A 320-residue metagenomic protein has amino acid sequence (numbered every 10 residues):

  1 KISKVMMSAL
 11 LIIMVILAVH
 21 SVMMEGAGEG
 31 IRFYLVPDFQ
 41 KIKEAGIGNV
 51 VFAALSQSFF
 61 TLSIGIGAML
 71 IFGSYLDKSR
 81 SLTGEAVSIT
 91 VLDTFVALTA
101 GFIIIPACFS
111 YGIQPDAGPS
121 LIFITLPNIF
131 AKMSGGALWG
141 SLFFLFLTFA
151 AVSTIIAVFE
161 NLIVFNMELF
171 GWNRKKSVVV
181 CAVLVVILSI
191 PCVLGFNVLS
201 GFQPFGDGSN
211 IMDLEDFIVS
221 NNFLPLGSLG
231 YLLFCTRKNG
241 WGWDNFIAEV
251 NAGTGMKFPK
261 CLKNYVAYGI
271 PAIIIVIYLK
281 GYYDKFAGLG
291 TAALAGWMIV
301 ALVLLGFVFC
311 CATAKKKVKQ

Functional and structural regions predicted by a protein language model:
K1, E25-F52, A117-F123, N197-D216 (+3 more regions): Inter-helical loop and helix-membrane interface segments of multi-pass membrane transporters/permeases
K1-L10, F52-A53, F60, S220-P225 (+2 more regions): Helical membrane-embedded segments and adjacent short helical loop/helix-boundary regions of multi-pass membrane
K1-V5, G84, P115-T125, L138-F149 (+4 more regions): Transmembrane helix-loop boundary segments of multi-pass membrane transporters
S3-V152, I156, F170, K176-V180 (+1 more regions): Membrane-embedded translocation segments of transport machinery
L11-P37, P106-S110, P191-N197, P225-F246 (+2 more regions): Hydrophobic alpha-helical segments and their helix-loop junctions in multi-pass secondary transporters
T94-A97, L184-C192, V276-L279: Aromatic-anchored segments of alpha-helical transmembrane domains
F170-A182, I218-Y278, G290-L294, K319-Q320: C-terminal membrane-solvent junction of multi-pass transporters and transport-like membrane proteins
C235, L304-K315: Alpha-helical transmembrane segments
